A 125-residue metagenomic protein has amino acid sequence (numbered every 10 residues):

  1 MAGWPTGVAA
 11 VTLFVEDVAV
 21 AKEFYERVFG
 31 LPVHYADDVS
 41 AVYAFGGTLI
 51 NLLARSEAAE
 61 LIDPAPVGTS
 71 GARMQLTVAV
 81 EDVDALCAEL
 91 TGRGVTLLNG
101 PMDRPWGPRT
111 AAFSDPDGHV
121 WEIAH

Functional and structural regions predicted by a protein language model:
M1-A9, L31-V78, C87-S114, H125: Vicinal oxygen chelate
T12: Polyanion-binding surface elements
D17-P32: Amphipathic alpha-helical segments
V20, D82-C87: Short, conserved charged micro-motifs
A21-Y25, L90, G118: Conserved active-site tyrosine of GNAT-family acetyltransferases
